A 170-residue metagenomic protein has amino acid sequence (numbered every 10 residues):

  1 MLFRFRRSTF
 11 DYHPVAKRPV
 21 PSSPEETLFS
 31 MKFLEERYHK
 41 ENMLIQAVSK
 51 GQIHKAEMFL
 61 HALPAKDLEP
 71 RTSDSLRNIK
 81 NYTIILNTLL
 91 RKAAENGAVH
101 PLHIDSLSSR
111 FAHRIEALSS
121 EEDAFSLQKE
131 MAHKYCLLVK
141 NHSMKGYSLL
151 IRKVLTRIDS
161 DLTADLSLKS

Functional and structural regions predicted by a protein language model:
M1-Y135: Hydrophobic, helix-rich cores of sensory/ligand-binding and other regulatory modules that couple small-molecule
S126-L127, K140-S170: DNA-binding recognition helix and immediately preceding turn/loop of helix-turn-helix/winged-helix domains
